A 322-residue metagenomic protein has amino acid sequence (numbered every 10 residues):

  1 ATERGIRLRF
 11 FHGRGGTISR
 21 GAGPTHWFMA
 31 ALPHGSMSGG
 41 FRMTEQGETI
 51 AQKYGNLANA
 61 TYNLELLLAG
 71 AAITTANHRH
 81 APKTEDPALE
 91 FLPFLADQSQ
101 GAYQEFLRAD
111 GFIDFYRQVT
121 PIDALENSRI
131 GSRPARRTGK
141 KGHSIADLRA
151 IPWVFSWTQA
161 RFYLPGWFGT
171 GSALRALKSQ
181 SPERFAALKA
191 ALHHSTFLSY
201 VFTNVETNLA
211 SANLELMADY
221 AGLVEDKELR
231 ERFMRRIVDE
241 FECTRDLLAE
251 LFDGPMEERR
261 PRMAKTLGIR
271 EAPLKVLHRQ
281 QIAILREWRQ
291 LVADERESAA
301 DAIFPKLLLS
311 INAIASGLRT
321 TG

Functional and structural regions predicted by a protein language model:
A1-R7: A structural motif corresponding to the C-terminal end of an alpha-helix and its immediate exit/capping segment
E3, G23, S38: Extended, folded domain segments that form the structural surfaces/walls around functional sites
R7-L8, R42-M43, Y54-N56: Phosphate/diphosphate-binding loops
L8-H26: Conserved phosphate/anionic-ligand binding catalytic regions in large, soluble enzymes, centered on
R14, T25, Q46-G322: Acidic, glycine-enriched catalytic cores built around paired aspartates
I18, H26-M29, S36, A60: Alpha-helix termini
F28-G47: Acidic, His- and aromatic-enriched active-site or binding-groove loops in soluble protein domains that engage sugars
